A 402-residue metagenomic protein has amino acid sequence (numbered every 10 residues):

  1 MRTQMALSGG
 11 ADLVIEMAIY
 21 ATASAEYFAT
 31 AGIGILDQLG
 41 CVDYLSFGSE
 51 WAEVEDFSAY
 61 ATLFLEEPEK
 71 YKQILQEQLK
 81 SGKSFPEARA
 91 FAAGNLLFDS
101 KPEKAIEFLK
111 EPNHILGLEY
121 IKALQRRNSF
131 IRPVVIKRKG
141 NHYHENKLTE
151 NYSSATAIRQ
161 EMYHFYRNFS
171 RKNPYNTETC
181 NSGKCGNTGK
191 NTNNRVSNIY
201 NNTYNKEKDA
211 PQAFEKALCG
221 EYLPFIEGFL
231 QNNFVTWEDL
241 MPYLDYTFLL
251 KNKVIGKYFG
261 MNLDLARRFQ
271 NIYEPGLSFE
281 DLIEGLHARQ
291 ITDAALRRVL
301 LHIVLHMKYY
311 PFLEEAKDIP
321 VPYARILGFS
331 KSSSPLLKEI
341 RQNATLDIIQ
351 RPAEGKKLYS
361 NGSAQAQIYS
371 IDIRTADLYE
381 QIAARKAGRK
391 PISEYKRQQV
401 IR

Functional and structural regions predicted by a protein language model:
M1-R2, S8: N-terminal catalytic cores of NTP/NDP-binding nucleotidyl/phosphoryl-transfer enzymes
S8-I19: A glycine-rich helix N-cap at a beta->alpha junction
M17-K184, G189-R402: Active-site cores that bind ATP or allylic diphosphates and position pyrophosphate for catalysis
